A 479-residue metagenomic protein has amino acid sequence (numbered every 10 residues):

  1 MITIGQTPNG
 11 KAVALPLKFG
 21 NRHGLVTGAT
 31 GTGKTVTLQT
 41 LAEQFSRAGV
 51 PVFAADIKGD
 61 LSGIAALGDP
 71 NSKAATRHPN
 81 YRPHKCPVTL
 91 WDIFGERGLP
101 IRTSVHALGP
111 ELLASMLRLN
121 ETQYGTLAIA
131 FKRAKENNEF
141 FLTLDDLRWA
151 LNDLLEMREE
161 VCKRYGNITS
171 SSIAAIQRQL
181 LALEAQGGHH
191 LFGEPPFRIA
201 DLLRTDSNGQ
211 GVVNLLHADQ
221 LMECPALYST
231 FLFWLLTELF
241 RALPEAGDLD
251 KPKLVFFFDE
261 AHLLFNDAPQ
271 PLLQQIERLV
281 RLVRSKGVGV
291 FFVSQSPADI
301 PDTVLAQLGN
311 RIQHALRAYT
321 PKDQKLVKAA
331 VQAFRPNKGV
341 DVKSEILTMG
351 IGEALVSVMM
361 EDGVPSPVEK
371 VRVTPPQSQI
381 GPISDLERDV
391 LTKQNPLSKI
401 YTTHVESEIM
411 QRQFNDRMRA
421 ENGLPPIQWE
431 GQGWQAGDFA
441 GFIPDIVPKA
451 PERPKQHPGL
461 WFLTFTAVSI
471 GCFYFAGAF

Functional and structural regions predicted by a protein language model:
M1-C86, L90, L117, S378 (+3 more regions): Glycine-rich phosphate-binding loop of nucleotide-binding enzymes
N9, T103, L347-A436, A440-I446 (+1 more regions): Conserved P-loop NTPase motor module
A42-V52, G59-R281, S285, V304 (+2 more regions): P-loop NTPase motor domains
I57, Q295-S296: Conserved H-loop
S296-V304: Short, glycine/polar-rich helix-capping loops at beta-to-alpha or helix-loop-helix junctions that flank or form
T303-A315: A short helix-turn-beta junction within AAA+ P-loop NTPase domains corresponding to the substrate/partner-engaging
P444-A467: Juxtamembrane cytosolic/matrix-side boundary and N-terminal portion of single-pass signal-anchor/stop-transfer
C472-F479: Juxtamembrane boundary at the C-terminal end of a transmembrane helix
